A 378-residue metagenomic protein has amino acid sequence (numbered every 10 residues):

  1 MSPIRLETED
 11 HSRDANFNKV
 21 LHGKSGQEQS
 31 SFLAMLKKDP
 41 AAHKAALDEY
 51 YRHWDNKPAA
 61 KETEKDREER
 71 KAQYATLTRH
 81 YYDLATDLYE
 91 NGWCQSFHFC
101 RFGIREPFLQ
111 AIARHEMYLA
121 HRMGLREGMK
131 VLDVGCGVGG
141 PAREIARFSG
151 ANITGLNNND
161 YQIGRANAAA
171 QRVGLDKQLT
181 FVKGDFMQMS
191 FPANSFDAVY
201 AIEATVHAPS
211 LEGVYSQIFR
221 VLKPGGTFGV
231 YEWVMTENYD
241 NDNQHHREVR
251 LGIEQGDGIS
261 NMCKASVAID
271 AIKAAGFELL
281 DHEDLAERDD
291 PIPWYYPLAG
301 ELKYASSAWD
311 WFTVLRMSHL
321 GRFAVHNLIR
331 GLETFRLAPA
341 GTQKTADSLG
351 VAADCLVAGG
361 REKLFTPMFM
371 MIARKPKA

Functional and structural regions predicted by a protein language model:
P3-L88: N-terminal auxiliary segments of SAM/dcSAM-dependent transferases
E62-R70, T76-L125: Class I SAM-dependent transferase core
K130-L132, A142-Q188: Class I SAM-dependent methyltransferase SAM/SAH-binding core
G135-G139: Class I SAM-dependent methyltransferase "Motif I" SAM/SAH-binding loop
M187-V199: A short acidic, Gly/Pro-enriched loop at the edge of an enzyme's catalytic core that lines a small-molecule cofactor
D197-S210: A short SAM/SAH-binding and catalytic strip from SAM-dependent methyltransferases
E212-T227: A short glycine-rich, Lys/Arg-flanked "PGG" loop and its adjoining helix->strand segment in the class I
N241-M368, R374-K377: Substrate-binding/catalytic lobe of Class I Rossmann-like enzymes that use SAM or dcSAM, i.e., the mid-to-C-terminal
